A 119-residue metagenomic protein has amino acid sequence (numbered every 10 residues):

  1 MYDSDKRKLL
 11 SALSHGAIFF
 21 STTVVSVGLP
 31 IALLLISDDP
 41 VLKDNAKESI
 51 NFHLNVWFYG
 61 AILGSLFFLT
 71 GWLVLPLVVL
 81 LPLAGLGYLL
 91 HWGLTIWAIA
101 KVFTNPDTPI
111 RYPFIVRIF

Functional and structural regions predicted by a protein language model:
M1-V56, W97-F119: Membrane-interface extramembranous regions at the lipid-water interface
S11-V27, F52-I96: Hydrophobic alpha-helical transmembrane segments in multi-pass membrane proteins
